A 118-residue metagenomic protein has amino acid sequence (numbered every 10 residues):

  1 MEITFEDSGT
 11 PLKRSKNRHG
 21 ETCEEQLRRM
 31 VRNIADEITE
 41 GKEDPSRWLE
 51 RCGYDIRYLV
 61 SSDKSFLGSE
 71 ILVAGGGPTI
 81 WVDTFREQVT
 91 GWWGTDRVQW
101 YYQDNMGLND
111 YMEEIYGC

Functional and structural regions predicted by a protein language model:
M1-C118: Acidic interaction surfaces
